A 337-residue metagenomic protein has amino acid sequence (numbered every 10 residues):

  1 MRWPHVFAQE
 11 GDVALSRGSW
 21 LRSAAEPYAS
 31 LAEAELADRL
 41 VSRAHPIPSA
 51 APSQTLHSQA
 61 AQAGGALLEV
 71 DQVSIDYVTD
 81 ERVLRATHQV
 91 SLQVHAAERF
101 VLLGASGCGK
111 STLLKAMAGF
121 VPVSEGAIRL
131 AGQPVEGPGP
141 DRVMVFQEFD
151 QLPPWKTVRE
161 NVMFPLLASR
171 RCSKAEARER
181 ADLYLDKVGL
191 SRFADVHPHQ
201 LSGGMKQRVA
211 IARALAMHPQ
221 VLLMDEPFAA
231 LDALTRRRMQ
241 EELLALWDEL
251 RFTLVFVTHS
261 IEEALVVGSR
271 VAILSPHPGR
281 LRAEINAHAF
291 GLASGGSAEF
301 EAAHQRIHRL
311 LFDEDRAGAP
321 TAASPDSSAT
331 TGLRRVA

Functional and structural regions predicted by a protein language model:
V78-D80, P122, M163-E176, K187-V188: ABC-type ATPase nucleotide-binding domains, specifically the catalytic core motifs of the NBD
A118: Helix-to-loop junction immediately C-terminal to a conserved catalytic motif
G126-P138: Conserved ABC transporter NBD signature motif
R159-A168, R178, D182, N286: Short helical segment in ABC ATPase nucleotide-binding domains corresponding to the A-loop/adjacent helical element
K174-F193, A245: Conserved ABC ATPase "signature" region
V196-H199, M217: Conserved signature/switch motifs of ABC ATPase nucleotide-binding domains
L222-D225: Catalytic Walker B motif of ABC-type/P-loop ATPase nucleotide-binding domains
